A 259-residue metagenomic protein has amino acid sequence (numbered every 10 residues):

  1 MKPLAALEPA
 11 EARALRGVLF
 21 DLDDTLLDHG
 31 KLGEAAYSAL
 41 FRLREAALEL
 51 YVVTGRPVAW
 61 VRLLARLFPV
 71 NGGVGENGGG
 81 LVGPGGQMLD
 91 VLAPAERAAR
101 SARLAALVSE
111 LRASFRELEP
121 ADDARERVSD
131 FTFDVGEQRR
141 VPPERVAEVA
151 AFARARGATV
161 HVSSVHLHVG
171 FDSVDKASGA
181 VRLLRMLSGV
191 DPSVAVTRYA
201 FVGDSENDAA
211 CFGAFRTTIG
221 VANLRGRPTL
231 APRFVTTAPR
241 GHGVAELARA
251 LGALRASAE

Functional and structural regions predicted by a protein language model:
L4-A46: N-terminal glycine-/serine-/threonine-rich phosphate-binding loop
E8, R13, G33, G170 (+1 more regions): Mg2+-dependent phosphoryl-transfer enzymes with acidic/Ser/Thr/Gly-rich catalytic loops
R16-V18, N71, Y199: The start of beta-strands in P-loop NTPase/AAA+ ATPase cores
T25, V58, N207: Conserved Rossmann-like nucleotide-cofactor binding loop
H29-R125: Active-site phosphate-binding/coordination module
F68-P69, N77, R156, A214-F215 (+1 more regions): Short, structured coil segments at secondary-structure junctions
E110-A214: Conserved acidic, metal-coordinating active-site core of Asp-based, Mg2+-dependent phosphoryl-transfer enzymes
